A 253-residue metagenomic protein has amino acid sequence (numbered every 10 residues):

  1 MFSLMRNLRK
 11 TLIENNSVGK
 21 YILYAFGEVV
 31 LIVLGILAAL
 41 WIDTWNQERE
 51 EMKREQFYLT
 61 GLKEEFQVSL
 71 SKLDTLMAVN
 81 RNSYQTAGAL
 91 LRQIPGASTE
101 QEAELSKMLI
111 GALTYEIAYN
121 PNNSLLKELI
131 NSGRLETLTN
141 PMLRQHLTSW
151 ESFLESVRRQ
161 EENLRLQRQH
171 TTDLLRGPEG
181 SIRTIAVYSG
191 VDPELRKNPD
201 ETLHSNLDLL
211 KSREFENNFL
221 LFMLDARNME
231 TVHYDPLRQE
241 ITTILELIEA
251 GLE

Functional and structural regions predicted by a protein language model:
M1-V29, Q47: N-terminal positive-inside, membrane-proximal cytosolic segments immediately preceding the first
S3-N7, W41, S124: Generic alpha-helical secondary structure signal
V33-F57: Transmembrane signal-anchor/signal-peptide helices with a preference for the extracytoplasmic
R49, L91-I94, I248-L252: Secondary-structure edge/capping motif, primarily at the C-terminal ends of alpha-helices and the immediately following
E51-R92: Amphipathic, membrane-active segments
M77-T114: Extracytoplasmic/periplasmic/luminal assembly and interaction segments in envelope/secretory/respiratory proteins
S106-E253: Soluble extracytoplasmic domains of inner/organellar membrane proteins
